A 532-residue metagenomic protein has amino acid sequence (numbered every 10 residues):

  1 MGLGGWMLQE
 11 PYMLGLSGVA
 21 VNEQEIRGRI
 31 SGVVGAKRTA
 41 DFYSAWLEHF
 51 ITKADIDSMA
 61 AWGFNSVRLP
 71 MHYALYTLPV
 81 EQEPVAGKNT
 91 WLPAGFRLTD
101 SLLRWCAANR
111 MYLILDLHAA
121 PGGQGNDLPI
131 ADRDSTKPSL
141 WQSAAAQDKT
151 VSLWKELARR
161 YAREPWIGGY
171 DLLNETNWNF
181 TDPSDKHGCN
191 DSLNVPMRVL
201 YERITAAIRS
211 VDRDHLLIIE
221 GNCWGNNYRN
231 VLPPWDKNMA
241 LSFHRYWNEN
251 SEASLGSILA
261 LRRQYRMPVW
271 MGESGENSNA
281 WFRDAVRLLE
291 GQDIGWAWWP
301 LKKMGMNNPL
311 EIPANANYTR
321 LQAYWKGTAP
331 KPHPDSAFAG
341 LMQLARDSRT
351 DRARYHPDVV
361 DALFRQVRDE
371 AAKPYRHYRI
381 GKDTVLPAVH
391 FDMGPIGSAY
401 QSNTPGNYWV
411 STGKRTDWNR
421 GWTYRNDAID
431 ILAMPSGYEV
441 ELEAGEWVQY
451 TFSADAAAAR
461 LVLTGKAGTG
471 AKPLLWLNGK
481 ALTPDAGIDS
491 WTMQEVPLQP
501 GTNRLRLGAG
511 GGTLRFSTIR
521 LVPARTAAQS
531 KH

Functional and structural regions predicted by a protein language model:
G2, R68, D171, I218 (+3 more regions): Residues embedded in well-ordered beta-strands within globular domains across many folds
G5-L216, G221-Y228: Active-site mouth of glycoside hydrolases
W6-M13, L78, N250-S251, M306-N307 (+1 more regions): Short, solvent-exposed loop/turn elements at domain surfaces
Y12-I26, L255-L259, A399-G413: Short, polar loop/linker segments at the starts of domains and inter-domain junctions
S44-W46, W91, R245-E249, Y438-V440: Short, flexible loop segments at the rims of nucleotide/cofactor-binding pockets, characterized by
V151-P300, N308, P313-T319: Extracellular glycoside hydrolase catalytic/binding regions
W281-G381: Aromatic-rich peripheral "rim/lid" segments of glycoside hydrolase catalytic domains that contact and position glycan
V359-H532: Extracytoplasmic
